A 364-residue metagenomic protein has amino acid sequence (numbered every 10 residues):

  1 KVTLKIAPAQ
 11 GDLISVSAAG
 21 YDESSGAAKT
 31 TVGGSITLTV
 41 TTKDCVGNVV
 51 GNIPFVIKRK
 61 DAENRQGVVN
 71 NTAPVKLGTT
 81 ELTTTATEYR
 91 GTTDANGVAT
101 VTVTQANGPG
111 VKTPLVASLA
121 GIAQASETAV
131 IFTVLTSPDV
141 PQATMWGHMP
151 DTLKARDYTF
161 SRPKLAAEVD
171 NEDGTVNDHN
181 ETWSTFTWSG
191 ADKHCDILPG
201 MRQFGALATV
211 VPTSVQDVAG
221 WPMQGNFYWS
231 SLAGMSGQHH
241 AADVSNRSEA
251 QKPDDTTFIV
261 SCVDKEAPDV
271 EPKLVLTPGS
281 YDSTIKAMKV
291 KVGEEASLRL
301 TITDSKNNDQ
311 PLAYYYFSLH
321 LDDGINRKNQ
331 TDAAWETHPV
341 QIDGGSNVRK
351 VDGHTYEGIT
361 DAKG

Functional and structural regions predicted by a protein language model:
K1-N52, V56-T83, N107-M149, A155 (+3 more regions): Short S/T/G/P-enriched beta-strand
K1-T3, H194-C195, I359-G364: Short, intrinsically disordered, charge-balanced linker/junction segments flanking boundaries in proteins
G47, G97, V244-S248, N307-D309 (+1 more regions): Detector for glycine-centered tight turns/loop "hinges" at secondary-structure junctions
V75-T87, A333-H354: Short beta-strand and strand-turn-strand segments in soluble, beta-rich domains
T93-V101, S346, D352-H354, T360-G364: Glycine-centered loop-to-beta-strand initiation motif
I131-G205, G237-A241, T256-T257: Extracellular adhesion/carbohydrate-recognition regions
W188, N226, D255-I259, E295-S297: Extracellular structured ligand-interaction cores
D192, D196, G200, F204-D254 (+1 more regions): An exposed tryptophan-centered "aromatic clamp" motif
